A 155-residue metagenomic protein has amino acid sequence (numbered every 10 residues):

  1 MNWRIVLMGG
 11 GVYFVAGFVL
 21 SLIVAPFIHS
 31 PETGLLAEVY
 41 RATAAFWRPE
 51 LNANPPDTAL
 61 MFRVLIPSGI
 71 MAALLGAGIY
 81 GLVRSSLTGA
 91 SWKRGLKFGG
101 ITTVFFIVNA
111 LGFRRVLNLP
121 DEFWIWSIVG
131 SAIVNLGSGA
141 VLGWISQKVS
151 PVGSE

Functional and structural regions predicted by a protein language model:
M1-E155: Juxtamembrane/disordered regions of integral membrane proteins
